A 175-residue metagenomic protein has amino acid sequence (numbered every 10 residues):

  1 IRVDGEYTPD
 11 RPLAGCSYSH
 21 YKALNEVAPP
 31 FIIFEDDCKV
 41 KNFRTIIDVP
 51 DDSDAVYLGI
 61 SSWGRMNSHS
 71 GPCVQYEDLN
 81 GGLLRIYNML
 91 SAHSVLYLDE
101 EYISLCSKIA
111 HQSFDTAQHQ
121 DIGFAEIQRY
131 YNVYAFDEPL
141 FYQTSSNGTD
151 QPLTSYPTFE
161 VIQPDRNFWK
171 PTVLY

Functional and structural regions predicted by a protein language model:
I1-F34, C38-Y175: An acidic/histidine-cluster motif and surrounding catalytic segment that typifies divalent-metal-assisted enzyme active
